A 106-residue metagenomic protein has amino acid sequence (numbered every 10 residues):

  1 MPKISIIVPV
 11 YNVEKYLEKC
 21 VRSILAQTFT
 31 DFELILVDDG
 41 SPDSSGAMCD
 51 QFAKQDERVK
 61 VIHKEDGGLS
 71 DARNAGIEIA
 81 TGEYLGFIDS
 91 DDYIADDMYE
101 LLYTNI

Functional and structural regions predicted by a protein language model:
M1-I106: Nucleotide-sugar donor-binding/catalytic module of glycosyltransferases that assemble extracellular/cell-envelope
